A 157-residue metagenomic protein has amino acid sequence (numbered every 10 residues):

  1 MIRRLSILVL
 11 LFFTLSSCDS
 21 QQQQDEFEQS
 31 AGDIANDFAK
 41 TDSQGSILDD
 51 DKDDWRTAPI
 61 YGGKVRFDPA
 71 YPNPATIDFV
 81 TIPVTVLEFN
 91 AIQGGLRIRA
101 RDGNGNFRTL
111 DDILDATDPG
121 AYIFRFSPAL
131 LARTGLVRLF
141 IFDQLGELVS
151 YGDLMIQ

Functional and structural regions predicted by a protein language model:
M1-R4: Positively charged n-region of N-terminal signal peptides that target proteins for export
T14-S17: C-terminal motif of bacterial Sec signal peptides marking the signal peptidase cleavage site
Q23-D37, S43, R138-Q157: C-terminal tail/sorting-segment detector
D53-P83: Surface-exposed, proline-anchored Ser/Thr-rich loop/turn motifs
F89-R97: Solvent-exposed loop/turn segments flanking beta-strands in beta-repeat/beta-sandwich domains
I98-D102: Conserved aromatic beta-strand anchor motif in extracellular beta-sandwich/beta-rich domains
N104-I113: Surface-exposed loop/edge segments in extracytoplasmic proteins
D115-L145: Short, surface-exposed loop/turn motifs with a glycine/proline- and acidic-biased composition
